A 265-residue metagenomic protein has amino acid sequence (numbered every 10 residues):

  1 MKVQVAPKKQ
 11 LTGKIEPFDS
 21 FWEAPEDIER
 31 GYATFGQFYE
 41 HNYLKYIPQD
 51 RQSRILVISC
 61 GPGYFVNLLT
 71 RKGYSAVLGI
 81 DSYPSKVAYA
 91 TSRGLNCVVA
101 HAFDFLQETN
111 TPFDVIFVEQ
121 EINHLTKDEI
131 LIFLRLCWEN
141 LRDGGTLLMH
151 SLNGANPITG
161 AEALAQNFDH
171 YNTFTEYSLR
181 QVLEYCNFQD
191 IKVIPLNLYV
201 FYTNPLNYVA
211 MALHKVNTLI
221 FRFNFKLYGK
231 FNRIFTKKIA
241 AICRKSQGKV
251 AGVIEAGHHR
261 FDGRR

Functional and structural regions predicted by a protein language model:
M1-E119, D128-R135, T236-I239, G248-R265: Conserved N-terminal segment of class I S-adenosyl-L-methionine
V77, L147-M149: Hydrophobic/aromatic residues located in beta-strands of well-ordered beta-sheets within soluble catalytic
C97, L148, Q181, K192-R265: A C-terminal cap/extension of S-adenosyl-L-methionine-dependent methyltransferases that defines the acceptor-substrate
N123-L125: A short His-aromatic
L141-L147: Short glycine-dipeptide loop
M149-N172: Short, glycine-/aromatic-enriched active-site segment of Class I SAM-dependent methyltransferases
Y171-N187: Short alpha-helix
